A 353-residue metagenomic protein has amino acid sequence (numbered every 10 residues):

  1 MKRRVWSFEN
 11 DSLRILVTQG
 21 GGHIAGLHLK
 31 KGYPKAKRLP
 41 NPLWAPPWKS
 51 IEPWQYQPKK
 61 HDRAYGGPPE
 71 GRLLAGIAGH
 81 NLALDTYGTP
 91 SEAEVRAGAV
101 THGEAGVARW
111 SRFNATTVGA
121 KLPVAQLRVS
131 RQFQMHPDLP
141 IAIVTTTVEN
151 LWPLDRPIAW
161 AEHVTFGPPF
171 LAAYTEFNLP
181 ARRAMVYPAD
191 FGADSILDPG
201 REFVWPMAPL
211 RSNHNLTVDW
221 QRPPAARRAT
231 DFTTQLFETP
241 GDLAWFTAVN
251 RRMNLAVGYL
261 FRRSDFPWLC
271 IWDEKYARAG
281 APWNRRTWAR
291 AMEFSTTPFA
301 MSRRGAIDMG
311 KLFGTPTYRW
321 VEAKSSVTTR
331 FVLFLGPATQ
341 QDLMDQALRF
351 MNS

Functional and structural regions predicted by a protein language model:
M1-I143, L154-P157, A161-S353: Surface-exposed acidic/polar loop and edge beta-strand patches at domain peripheries
